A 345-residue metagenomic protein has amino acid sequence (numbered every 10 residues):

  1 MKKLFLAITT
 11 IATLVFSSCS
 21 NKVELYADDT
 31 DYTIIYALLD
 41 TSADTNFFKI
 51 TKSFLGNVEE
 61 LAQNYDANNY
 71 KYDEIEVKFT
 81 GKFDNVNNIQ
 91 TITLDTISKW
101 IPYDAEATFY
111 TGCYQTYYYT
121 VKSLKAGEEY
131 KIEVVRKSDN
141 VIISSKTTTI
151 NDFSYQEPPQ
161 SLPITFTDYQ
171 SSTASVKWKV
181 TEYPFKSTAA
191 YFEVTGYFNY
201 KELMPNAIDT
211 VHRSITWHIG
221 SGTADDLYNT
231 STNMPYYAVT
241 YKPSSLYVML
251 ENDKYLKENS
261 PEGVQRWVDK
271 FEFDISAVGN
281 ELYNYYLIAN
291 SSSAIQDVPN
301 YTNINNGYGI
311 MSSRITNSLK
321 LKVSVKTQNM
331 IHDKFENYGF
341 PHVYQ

Functional and structural regions predicted by a protein language model:
K2-T9: Sec-dependent signal peptide recognition, specifically the positively charged N-region followed immediately by
V15-S18: C-terminal motif of bacterial Sec signal peptides marking the signal peptidase cleavage site
S20-Q345: A sequence/structural signal for flexible, mid-protein segments enriched in small/helix-disrupting residues
